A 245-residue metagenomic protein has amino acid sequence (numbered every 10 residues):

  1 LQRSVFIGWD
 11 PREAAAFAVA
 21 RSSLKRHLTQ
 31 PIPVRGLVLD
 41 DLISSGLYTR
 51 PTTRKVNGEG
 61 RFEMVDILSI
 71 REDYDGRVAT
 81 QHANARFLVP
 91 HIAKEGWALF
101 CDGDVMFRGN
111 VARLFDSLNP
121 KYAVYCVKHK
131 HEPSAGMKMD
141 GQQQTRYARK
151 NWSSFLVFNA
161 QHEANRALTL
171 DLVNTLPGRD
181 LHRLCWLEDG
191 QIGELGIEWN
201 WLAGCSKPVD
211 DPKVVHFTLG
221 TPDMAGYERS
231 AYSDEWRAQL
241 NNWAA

Functional and structural regions predicted by a protein language model:
L1-R12, A18-V19, T29, G36-L68 (+1 more regions): A glycosyltransferase accessory/donor-loop signature
E13-A14, F107: Alpha-helix N-cap/loop-to-helix initiation residues
F17-A18, G46-L47, N110-A112, M137: A short acidic (Asp/Glu
S23-P31: Short, acidic, metal-binding catalytic loop of nucleotide-sugar glycosyltransferases
T49-A93: Short, structured active-site "lid" loops
Q81-A83, Y147-K150: A short catalytic or substrate-binding loop motif that flags glycine-/basic-rich loops and adjacent residues that bind
N84-E132, V157: GT-A fold catalytic core of metal-dependent nucleotide-sugar glycosyltransferases, centered on the diacidic
V124-Y147: Short beta-strand-to-loop element that shapes/binds the nucleotide-sugar donor at the catalytic cleft/hinge
